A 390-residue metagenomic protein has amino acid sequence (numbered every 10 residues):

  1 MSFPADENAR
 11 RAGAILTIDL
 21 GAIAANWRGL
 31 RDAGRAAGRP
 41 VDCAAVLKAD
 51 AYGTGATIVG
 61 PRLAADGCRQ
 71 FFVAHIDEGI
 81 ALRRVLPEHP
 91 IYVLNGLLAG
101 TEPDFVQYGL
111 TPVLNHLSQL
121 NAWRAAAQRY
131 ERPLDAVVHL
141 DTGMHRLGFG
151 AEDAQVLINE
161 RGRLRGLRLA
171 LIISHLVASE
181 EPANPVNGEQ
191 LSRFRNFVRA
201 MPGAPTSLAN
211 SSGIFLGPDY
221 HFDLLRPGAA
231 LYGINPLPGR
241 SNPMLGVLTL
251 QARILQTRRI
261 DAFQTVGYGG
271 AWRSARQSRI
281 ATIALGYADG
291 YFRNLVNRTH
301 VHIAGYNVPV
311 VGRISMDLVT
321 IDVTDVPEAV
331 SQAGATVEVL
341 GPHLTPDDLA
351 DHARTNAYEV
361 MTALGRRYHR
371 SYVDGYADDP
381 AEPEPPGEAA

Functional and structural regions predicted by a protein language model:
M1-T111, Y376-A390: A charged N-terminal "starter" segment
A9-A12, D32-A33, A49-D66, Y108 (+5 more regions): Active-site loop/helix belt of alpha/beta enzymes
I23, L82, I172, I254 (+1 more regions): Residue-level signal for inorganic ion chemistry
A49, I76-E78, G96-L97, L117-S118 (+4 more regions): Short, ordered loop/turn segments at secondary-structure junctions
F72, Y92-N95, V113-L114, I173 (+2 more regions): Conserved beta-strand positions in the central sheet of alpha/beta enzyme cores
I80-L86, L237-L245, A357: C-terminal helical cap(s) of enzyme catalytic domains, especially alpha/beta-barrels
V93, L169, I254, V310-V311: A structural signal for short, hydrophobic beta-strand segments that form beta-sheets in beta-rich/all-beta domains
R259-A390: C-terminal accessory subdomain/extension
